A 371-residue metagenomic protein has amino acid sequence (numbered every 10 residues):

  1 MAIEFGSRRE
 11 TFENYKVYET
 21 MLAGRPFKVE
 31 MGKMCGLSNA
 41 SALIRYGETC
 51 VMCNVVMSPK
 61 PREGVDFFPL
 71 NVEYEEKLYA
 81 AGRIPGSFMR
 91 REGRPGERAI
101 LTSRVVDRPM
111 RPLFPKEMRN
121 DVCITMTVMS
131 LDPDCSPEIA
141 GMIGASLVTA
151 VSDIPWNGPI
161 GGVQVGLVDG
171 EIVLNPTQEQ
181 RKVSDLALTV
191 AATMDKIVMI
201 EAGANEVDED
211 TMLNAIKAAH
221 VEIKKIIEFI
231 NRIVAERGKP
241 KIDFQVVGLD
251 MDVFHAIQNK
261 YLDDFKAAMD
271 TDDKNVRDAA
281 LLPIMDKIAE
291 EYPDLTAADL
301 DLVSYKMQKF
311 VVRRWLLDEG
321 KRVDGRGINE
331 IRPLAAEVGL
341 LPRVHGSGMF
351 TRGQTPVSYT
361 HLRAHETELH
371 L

Functional and structural regions predicted by a protein language model:
A2-G36, L316-L340: Short, Gly/Pro- and small/polar-rich lid/capping loops
M31-K33, L43-E117: N-terminal cofactor/phosphate-binding cores enriched in small/glycine residues, especially glycine-rich loops such as
A40-A42, S136-T149, D153, G339-Y359: Conserved phosphate/anionic-ligand binding catalytic regions in large, soluble enzymes, centered on
G86-F88, D107, E117-L131, M199-E201: Glycine- and acidic-rich phosphate- and metal-coordinating loops
K116-V122, N157-P159, I226-F244, N275-V276 (+2 more regions): Flexible, glycine/charged-enriched surface loops at secondary-structure junctions
P155-L262: Mobile "lid/hinge" segments at catalytic clefts and subdomain interfaces of large enzymes
D250-E337, L341: Noncatalytic alpha-helical scaffolds and linker/capping helices
T360-L369: Conserved small/polar residues in nucleotide/adenosyl-binding loops
